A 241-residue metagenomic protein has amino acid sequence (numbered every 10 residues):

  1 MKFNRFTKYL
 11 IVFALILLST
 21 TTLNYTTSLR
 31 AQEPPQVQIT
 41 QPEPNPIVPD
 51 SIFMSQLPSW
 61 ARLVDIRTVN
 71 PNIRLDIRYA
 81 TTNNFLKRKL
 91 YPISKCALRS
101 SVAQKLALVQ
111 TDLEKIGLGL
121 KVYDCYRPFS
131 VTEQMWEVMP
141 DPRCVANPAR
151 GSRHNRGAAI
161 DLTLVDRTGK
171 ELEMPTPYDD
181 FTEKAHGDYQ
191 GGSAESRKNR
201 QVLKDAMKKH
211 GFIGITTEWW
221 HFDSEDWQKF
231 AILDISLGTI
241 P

Functional and structural regions predicted by a protein language model:
K2, T22-L23, V122, W219: Intrinsically disordered, low-complexity peptide-like regions
K2-I11: Bacterial N-terminal signal peptides that target proteins for export
I11-T22: Bacterial N-terminal signal peptides
T27-Y123, E137-T217, D223-P241: Extracytoplasmic cell-surface/polysaccharide-interacting catalytic and binding patches
P128: Segments that shape or occlude catalytic/ligand-binding pockets
V131: Short, well-ordered surface patches within globular domains
